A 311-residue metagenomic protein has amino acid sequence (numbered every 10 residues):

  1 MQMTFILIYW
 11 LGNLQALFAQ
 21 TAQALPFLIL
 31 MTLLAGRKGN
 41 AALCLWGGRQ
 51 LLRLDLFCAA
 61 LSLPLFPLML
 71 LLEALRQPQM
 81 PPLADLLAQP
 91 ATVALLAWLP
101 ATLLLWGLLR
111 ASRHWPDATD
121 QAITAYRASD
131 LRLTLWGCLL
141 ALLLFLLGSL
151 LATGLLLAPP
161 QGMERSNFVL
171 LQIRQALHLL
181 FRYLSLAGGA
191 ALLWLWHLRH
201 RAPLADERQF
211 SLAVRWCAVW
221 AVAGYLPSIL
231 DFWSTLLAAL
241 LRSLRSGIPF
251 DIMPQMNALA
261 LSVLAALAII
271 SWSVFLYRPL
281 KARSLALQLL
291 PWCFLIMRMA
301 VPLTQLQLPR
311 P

Functional and structural regions predicted by a protein language model:
M1-L54, L308-R310: N-terminal signal-anchor module of multipass membrane proteins
F5-A16, L83-L96, R165-R182, G247-L259: Short aromatic-rich membrane-water interface segments that cap or initiate transmembrane helices in multi-pass membrane
I8-N13, L43-A59, I123-L144, Q209-V219 (+1 more regions): Alpha-helical transmembrane segments and their helix-start/interface "positive-inside/aromatic belt" motifs in integral
F18-M31, V93-A111, L177-L195, A260-V274: Hydrophobic cores of alpha-helical transmembrane segments in multi-pass inner/ER membrane proteins, independent
L33-C44, T102-T134, H197-R208, S273-R283: Membrane-interfacial helix termini and the short, flexible loops that connect transmembrane helices in multi-pass
L56-R132, L226-A268: Membrane-interface helix-loop-helix modules in multi-pass inner-membrane proteins
P116-L244, N257-L259: Long, contiguous internal "core" modules enriched in hydrophobic/ aromatic residues
A300-P311: Juxtamembrane boundary at the C-terminal end of a transmembrane helix
